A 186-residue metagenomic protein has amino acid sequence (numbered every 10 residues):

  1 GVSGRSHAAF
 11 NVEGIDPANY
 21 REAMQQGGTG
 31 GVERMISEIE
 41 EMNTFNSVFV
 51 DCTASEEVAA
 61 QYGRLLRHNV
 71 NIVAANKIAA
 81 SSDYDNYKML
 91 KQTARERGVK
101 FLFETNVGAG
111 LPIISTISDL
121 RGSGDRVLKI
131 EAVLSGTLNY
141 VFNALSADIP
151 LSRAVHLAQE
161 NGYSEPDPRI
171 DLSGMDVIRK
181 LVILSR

Functional and structural regions predicted by a protein language model:
G1-R67: N-terminal glycine-/serine-/threonine-rich beta1-alpha1-beta2 phosphate-ribose binding loop of Rossmann-like
G4-F10, V107-I113, T137-L138: Short, conserved secondary-structure transition motifs
F10-P17, Y84-Y87, P112-S118, F142-S146: Short acidic, glycine/serine/threonine-rich loops at helix termini
I15, G30, T44, D85 (+5 more regions): Conserved active-site and cofactor/substrate-binding residues in soluble primary-metabolism enzymes
V48-D51, I72-A75, F101-T105, K129-A132: General beta-strand structural signal in soluble alpha/beta enzymes
T53-H68, K77-L120: Rossmann-fold NAD(P)-binding glycine/threonine-rich loop
H68-I72, G136: Glycine-enriched alpha-helix->loop->beta-strand junction motifs that scaffold or abut catalytic
G122-R186: Active-site-lining helix/loop region of Rossmann-like oxidoreductase modules
